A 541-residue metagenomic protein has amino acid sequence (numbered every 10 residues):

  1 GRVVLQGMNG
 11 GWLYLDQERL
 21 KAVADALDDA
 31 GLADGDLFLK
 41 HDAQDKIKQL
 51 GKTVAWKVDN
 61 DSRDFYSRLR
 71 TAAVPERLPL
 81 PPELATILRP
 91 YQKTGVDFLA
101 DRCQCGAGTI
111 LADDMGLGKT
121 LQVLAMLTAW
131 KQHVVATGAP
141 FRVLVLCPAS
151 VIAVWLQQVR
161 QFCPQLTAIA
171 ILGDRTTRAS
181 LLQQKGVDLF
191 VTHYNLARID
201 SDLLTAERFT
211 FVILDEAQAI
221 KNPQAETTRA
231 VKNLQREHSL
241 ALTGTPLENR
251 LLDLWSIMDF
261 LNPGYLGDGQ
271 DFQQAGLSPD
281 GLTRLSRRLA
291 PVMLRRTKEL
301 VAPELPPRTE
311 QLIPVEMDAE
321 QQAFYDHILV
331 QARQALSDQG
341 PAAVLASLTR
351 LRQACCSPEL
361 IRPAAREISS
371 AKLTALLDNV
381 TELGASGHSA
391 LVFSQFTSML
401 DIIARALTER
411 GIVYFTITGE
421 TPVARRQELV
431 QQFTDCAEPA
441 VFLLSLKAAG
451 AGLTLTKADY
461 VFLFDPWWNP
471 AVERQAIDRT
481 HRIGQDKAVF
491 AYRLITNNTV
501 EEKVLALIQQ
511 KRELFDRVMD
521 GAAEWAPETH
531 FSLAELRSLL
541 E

Functional and structural regions predicted by a protein language model:
G1-R68, A139, L254: Charged, low-complexity intrinsically disordered regions
W56-D280, R284-E541: ASCE P-loop NTPase motor core, strongest for the SF2 helicase catalytic module
